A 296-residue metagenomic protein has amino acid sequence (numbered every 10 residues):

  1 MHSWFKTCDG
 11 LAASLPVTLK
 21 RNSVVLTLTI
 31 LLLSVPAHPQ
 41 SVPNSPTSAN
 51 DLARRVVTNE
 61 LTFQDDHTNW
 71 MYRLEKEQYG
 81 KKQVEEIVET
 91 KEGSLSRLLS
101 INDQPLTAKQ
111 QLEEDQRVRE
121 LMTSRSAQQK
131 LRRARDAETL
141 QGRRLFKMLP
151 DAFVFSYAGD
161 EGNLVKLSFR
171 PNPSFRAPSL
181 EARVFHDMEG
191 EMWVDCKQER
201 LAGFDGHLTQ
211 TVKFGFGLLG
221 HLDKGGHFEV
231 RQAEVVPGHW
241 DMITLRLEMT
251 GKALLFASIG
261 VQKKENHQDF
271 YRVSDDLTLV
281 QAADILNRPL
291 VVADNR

Functional and structural regions predicted by a protein language model:
P16-V17: N-terminal polybasic/positive-inside topogenic patches
S23-S34: Bacterial N-terminal signal peptides
V35-P39: Sec/Tat signal peptide C-region and signal peptidase I cleavage site
Q40-E189, K197-A202, H207-G226, E234-D241 (+1 more regions): Structured extracytoplasmic
